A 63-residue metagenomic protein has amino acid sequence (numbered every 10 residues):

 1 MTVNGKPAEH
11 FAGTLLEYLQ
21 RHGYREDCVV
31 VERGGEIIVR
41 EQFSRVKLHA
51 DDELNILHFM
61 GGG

Functional and structural regions predicted by a protein language model:
M1-G62: Ubiquitin-like/PB1-type beta-grasp interaction modules and other compact soluble beta-rich domains
